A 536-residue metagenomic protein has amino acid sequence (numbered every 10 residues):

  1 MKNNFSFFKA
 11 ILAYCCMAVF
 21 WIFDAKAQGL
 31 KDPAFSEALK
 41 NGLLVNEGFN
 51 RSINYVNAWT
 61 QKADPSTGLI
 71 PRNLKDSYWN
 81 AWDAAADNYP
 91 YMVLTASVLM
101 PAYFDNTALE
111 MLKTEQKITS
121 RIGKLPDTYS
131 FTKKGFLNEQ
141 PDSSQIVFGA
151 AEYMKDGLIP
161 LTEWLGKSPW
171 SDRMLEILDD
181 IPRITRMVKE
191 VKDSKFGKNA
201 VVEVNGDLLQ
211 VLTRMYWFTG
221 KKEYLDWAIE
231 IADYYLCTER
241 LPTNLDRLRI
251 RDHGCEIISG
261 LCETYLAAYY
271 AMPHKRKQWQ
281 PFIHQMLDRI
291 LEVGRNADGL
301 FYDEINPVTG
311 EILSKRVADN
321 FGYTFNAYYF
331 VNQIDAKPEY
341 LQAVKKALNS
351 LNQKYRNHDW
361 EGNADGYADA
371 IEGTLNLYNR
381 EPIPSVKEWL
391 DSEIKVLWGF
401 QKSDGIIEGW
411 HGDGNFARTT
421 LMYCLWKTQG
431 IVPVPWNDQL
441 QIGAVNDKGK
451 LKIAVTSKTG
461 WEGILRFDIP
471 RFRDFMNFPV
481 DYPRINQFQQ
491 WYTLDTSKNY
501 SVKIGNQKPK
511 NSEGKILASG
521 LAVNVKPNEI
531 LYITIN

Functional and structural regions predicted by a protein language model:
M1-G29: Bacterial Sec-dependent N-terminal signal peptides
Q28-I535: Glycan-recognition and catalytic cores of secretory/periplasmic carbohydrate-active enzymes
